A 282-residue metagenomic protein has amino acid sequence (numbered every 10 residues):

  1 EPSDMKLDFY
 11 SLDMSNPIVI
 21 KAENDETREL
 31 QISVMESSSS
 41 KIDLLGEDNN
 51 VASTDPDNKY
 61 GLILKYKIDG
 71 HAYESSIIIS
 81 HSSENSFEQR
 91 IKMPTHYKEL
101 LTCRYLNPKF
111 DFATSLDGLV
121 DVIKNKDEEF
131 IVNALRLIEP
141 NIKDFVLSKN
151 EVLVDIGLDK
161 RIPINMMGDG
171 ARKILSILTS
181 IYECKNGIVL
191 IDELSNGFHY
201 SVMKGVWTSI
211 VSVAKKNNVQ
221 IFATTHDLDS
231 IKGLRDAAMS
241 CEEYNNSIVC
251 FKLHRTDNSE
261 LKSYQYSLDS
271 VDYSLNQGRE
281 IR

Functional and structural regions predicted by a protein language model:
E1-Y182, I188, H254-R282: Phosphate-coordinating catalytic segments in nucleotide- and nucleic-acid-processing enzymes
I181-E183, S212-N217, E243: Conserved catalytic network of the ASCE P-loop NTPase/AAA+ motor domain
K185-G187, N218-F222: Loop/turn-to-beta-strand initiation segments
D192-L194: Walker B catalytic acidic pair
N196-Y200: ABC ATPase nucleotide-binding domain "signature" loop
G205-I210: Conserved hydrophobic alpha-helix in the ABC-type ATPase nucleotide-binding domain
T224-H226: H-loop/switch region of ABC-family ATPase nucleotide-binding domains
L234-D257: A short helix-turn-beta junction within AAA+ P-loop NTPase domains corresponding to the substrate/partner-engaging
